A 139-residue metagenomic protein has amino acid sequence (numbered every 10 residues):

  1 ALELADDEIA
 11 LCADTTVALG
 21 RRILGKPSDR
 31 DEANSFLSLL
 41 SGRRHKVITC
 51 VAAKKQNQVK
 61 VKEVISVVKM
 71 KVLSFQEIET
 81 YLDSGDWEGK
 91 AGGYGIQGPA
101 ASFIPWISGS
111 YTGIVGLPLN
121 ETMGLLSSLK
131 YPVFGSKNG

Functional and structural regions predicted by a protein language model:
A1-G139: Anionic-ligand binding patches
